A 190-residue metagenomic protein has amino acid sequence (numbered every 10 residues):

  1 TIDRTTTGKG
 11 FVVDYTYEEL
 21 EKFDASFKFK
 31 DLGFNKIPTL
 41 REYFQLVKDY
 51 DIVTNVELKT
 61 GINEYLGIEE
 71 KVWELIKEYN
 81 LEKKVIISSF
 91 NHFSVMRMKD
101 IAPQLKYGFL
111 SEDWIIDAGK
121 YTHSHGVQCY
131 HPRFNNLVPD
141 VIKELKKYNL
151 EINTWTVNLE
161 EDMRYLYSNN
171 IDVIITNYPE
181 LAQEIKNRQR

Functional and structural regions predicted by a protein language model:
T1-K48, K59, L105, F109-L110: An active-site metal/cofactor-coordinating segment within enzyme catalytic domains
L20, Y43, V56, I87 (+7 more regions): Conserved, mostly hydrophobic/aromatic
K30-G33, G108-R190: C-terminal active-site rim and adjoining tail of enzyme catalytic domains
K48-T54, L81-V85, P103-K106, G126-Q128 (+2 more regions): Short, well-ordered coil/turn segments that N-cap beta-strands
I52-N63: Glycine-rich phosphate-binding "P-loop"
Y65-K77, S94-P103, G119-H123: Distinct, well-ordered alpha-helical segments
V85-S89, L110-E112: Short beta-strand-to-loop elements that line the ligand-binding cleft of bilobed periplasmic-binding protein-like
